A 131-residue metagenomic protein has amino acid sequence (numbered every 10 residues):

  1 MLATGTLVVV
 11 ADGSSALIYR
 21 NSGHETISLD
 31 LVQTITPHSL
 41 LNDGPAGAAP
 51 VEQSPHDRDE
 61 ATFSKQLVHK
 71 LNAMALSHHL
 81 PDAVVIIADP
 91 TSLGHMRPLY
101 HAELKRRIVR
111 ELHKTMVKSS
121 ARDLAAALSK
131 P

Functional and structural regions predicted by a protein language model:
M1-P131: Terminal alpha-helical anchor/extension segments at protein ends
